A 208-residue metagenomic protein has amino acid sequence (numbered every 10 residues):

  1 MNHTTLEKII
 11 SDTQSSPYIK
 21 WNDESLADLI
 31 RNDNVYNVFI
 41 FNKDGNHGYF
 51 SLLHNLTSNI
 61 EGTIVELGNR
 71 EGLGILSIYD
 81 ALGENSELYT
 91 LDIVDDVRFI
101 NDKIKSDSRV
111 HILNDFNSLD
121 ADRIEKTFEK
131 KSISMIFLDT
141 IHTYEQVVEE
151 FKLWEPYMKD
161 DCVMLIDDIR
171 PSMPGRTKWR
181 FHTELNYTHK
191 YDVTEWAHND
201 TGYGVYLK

Functional and structural regions predicted by a protein language model:
M1-F137, I141-K208: A short alpha-helical cap/connector motif
